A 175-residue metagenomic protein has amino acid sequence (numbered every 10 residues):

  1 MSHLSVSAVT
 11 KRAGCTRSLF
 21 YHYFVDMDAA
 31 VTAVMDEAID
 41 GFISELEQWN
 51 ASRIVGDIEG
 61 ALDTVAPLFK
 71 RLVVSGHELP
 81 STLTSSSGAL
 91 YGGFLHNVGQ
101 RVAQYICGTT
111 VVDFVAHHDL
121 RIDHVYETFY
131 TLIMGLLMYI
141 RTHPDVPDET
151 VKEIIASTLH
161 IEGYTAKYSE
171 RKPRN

Functional and structural regions predicted by a protein language model:
M1-A29, A33: Helix-turn-helix
V6, V34-I43: Short, basic, alpha-helical segments at the C-terminal edge of helix-turn-helix-like DNA-binding modules
A33, L46-S75, F129, R171: Hydrophobic alpha-helical connector segments
G41-S52, L132-Y139: Solvent-exposed, amphipathic alpha-helical segments
L62-A66, V98-G99, D148: Mature extracytoplasmic or otherwise solvent-exposed domains
D63-G93, M138, T142: Amphipathic alpha-helical segments used for helix-helix packing
S81, V111-T158, K167-N175: Hydrophobic/aromatic-rich alpha-helical bundle segments in the mid-to-C-terminal region
S87-V115, D119, D123-E127: Amphipathic alpha-helical packing segments from all-alpha helical-bundle domains
